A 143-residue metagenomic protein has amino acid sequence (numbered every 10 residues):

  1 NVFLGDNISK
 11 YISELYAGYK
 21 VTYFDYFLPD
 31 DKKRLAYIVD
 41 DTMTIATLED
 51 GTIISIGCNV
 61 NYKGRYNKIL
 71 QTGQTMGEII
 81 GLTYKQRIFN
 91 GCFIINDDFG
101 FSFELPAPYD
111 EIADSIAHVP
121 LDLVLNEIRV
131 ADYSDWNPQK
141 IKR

Functional and structural regions predicted by a protein language model:
N1-R143: Short helix/turn-capping signatures at newly exposed starts of structured segments
